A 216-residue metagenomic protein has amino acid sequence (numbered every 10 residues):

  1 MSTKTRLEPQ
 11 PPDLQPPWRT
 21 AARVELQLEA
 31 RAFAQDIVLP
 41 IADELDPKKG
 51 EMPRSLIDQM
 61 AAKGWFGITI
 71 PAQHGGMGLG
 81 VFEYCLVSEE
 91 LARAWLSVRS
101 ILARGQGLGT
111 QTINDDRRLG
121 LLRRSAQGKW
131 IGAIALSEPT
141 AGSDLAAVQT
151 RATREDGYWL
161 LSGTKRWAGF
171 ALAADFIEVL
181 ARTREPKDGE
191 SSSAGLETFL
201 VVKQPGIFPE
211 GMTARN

Functional and structural regions predicted by a protein language model:
M1-A103, R124: Amphipathic, small/basic residue-rich leader segments at the start of a protein or domain
W18, S100, L119-N216: FAD-binding core of flavoproteins
E29, F33, L108, R151 (+1 more regions): Residues within well-formed alpha-helices
E44-P47, I113, E138: Short, flexible loop segments at the rims of nucleotide/cofactor-binding pockets, characterized by
K49, W95-L96, D116-R118, V179: Short, solvent-exposed helix-helix connector turns and helix-capping sites enriched in acidic/polar residues
G80-E83, Q111-T112, A146: Short secondary-structure transition/capping segments
Q106-D115: Helix-loop "lid/cap" segments that line or gate small-molecule binding pockets
